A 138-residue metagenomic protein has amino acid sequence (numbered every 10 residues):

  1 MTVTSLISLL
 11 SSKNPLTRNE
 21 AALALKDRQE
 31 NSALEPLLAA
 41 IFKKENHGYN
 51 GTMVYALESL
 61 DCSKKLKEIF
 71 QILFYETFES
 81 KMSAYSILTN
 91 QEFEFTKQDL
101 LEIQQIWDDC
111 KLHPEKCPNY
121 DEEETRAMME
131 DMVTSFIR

Functional and structural regions predicted by a protein language model:
M1, A24-A33, L57-K65, N90-Q98 (+1 more regions): Alpha-helix capping and inter-helical loop/turn segments
M1-L10, E30-I41, C62-F74, T96-D108: Amphipathic alpha-helical scaffolding segments comprising HEAT/armadillo-like alpha-solenoid repeats
I7, N19-A22, L38, M53-V54 (+2 more regions): Hydrophobic core positions within HEAT/HEAT-like alpha-solenoid repeats
S11, L73-L88: N-terminal acidic leader/helix
K13-N14, E45-N46, E76-T77, E115: Short inter-helical turns and helix N-cap capping residues of alpha-solenoid HEAT/ARM repeat scaffolds
L16, S32, H47-G48, K64 (+1 more regions): Structural detector for tandem alpha-solenoid helical repeats, activating at a conserved register within the helical
T17-R18, Y49-N50, K81, E122 (+1 more regions): Residue-level detector of extended alpha-helical repeat arrays and alpha-solenoid scaffolds
L100-R138: Eukaryotic acidic, Ser/Thr-rich intrinsically disordered low-complexity regions
